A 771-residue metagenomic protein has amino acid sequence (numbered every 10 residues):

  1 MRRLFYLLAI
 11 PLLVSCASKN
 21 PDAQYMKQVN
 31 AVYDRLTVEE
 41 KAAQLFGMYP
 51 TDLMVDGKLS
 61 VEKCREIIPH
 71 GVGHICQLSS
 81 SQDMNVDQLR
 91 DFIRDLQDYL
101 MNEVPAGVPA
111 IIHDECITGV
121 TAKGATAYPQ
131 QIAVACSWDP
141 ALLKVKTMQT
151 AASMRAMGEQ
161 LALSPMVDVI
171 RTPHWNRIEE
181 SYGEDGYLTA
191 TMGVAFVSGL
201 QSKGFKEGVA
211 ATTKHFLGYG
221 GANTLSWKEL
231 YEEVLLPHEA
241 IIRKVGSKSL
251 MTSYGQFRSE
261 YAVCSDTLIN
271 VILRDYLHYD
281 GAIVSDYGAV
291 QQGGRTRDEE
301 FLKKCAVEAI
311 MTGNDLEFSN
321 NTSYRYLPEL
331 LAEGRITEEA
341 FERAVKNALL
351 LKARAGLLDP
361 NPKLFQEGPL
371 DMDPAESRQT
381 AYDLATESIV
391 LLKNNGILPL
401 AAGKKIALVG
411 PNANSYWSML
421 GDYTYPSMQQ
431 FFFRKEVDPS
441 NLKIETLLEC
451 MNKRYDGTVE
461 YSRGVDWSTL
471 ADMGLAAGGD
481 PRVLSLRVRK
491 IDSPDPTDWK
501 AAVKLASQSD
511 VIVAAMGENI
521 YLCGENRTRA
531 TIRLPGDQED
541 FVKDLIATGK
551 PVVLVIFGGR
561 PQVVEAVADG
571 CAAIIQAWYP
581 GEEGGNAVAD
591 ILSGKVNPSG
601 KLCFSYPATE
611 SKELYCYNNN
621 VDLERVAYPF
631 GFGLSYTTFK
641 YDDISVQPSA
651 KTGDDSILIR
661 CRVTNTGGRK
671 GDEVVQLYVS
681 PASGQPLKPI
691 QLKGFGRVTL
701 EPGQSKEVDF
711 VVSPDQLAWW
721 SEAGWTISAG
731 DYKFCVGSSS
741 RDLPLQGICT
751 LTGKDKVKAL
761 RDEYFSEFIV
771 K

Functional and structural regions predicted by a protein language model:
M1-A23: Bacterial Sec-dependent N-terminal signal peptides
C16-W720, W725-S740, L760-K771: Glycoside hydrolase catalytic-domain context in secreted enzymes
D742-K758: Short beta-strand elements
